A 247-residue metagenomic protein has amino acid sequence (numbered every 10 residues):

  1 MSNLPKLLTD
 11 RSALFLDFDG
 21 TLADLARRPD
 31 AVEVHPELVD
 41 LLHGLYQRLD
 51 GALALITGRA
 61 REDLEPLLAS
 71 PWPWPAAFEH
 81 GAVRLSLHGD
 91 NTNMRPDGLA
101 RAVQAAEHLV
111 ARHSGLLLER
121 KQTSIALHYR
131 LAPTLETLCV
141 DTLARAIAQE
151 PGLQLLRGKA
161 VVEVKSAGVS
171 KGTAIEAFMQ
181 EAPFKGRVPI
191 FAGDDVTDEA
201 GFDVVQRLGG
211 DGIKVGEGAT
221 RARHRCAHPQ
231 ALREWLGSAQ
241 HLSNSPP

Functional and structural regions predicted by a protein language model:
M1-F18, L22-A26, E37, A69 (+3 more regions): Non-catalytic pre-domain segments flanking phosphatase-related domains
T9, H35, A174-P247: Mg2+-dependent phosphoryl-transfer enzymes with acidic/Ser/Thr/Gly-rich catalytic loops
A13-F15, P75, I190: Hydrophobic "anchor" residues on beta-strands that sit immediately upstream of conserved functional sites
E33-K121: Active-site phosphate-binding/coordination module
W74, L118-P133, Q154-K165: Charged, glycine-interspersed solvent-exposed loop segments at helix/strand-loop junctions that cap or gate access
A77-E79, L85-Q104, L156-G186: Substrate-recognition "cap/lid" segment bordering the active-site pocket of phosphatases
A102-A106, L138-A148: Short amphipathic alpha-helices in soluble, non-transmembrane regions that often serve as interface/regulatory elements
